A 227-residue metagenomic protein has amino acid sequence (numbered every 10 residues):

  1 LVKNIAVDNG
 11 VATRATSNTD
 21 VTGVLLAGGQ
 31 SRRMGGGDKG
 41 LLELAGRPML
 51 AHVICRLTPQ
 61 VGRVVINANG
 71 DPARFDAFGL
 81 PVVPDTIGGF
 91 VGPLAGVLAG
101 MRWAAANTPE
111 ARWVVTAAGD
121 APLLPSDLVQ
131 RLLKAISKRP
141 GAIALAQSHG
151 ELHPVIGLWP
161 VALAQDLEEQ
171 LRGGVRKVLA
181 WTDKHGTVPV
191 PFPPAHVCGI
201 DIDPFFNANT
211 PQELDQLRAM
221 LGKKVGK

Functional and structural regions predicted by a protein language model:
G10, R14-V175, D183-P204, D215-V225: Nucleotide and nucleotide-moiety/phosphate-recognizing core
A208: Regulatory input/activation interfaces that engage signals or partners
